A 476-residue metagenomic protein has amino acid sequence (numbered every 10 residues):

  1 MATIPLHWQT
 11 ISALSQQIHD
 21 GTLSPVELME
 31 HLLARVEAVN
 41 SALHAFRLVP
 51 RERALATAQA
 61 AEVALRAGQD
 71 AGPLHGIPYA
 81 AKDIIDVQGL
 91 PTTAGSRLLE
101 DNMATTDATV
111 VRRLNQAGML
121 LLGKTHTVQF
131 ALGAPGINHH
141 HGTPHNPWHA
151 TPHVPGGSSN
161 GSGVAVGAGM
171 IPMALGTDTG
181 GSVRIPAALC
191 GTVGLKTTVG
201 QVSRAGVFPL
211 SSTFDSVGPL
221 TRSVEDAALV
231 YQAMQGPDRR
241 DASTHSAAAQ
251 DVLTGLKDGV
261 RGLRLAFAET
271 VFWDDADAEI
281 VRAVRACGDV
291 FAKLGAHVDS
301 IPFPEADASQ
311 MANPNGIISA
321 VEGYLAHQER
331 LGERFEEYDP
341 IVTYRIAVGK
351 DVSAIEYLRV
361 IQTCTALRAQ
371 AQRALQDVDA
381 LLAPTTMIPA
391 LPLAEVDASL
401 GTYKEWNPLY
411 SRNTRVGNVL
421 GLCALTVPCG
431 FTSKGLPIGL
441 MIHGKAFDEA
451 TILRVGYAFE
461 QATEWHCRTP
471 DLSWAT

Functional and structural regions predicted by a protein language model:
M1-A56, K293-G295, R468-T476: An N-terminal boundary/leader segment
A2, L74-A94, T254-A268, I317-Q372 (+2 more regions): Short helix-loop capping/hinge segments that flank enzyme active sites or metal/cofactor-binding pockets
G21, L32, G76, Q116 (+4 more regions): Glycine-rich, small-residue loops and helix-cap segments that act as flexible hinges at active-site edges
T22-E30, Q59, A276-P304, Q328-E333 (+2 more regions): Acyltransferase
L32, A54, A227, L265 (+4 more regions): Residue-level signal for inorganic ion chemistry
A54-A56, A64-H141: Acidic/His- and Gly-rich active-site-bordering loop/insert found across diverse amide/peptide-bond hydrolases
T106-D238, N418-M441: Short glycine/serine-rich loop segments
K196-R282, C287, A308, T463-T476: A short helix-breaking turn/cap at a secondary-structure junction
